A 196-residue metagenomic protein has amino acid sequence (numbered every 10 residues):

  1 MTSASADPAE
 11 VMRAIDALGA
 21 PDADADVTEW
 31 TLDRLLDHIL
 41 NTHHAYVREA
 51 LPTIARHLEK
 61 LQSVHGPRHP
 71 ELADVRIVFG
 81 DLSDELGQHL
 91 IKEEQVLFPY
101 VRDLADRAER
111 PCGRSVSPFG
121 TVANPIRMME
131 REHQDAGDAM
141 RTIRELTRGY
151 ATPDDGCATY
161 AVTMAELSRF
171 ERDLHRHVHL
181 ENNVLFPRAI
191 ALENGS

Functional and structural regions predicted by a protein language model:
M1-S196: Small-residue-biased structural context
